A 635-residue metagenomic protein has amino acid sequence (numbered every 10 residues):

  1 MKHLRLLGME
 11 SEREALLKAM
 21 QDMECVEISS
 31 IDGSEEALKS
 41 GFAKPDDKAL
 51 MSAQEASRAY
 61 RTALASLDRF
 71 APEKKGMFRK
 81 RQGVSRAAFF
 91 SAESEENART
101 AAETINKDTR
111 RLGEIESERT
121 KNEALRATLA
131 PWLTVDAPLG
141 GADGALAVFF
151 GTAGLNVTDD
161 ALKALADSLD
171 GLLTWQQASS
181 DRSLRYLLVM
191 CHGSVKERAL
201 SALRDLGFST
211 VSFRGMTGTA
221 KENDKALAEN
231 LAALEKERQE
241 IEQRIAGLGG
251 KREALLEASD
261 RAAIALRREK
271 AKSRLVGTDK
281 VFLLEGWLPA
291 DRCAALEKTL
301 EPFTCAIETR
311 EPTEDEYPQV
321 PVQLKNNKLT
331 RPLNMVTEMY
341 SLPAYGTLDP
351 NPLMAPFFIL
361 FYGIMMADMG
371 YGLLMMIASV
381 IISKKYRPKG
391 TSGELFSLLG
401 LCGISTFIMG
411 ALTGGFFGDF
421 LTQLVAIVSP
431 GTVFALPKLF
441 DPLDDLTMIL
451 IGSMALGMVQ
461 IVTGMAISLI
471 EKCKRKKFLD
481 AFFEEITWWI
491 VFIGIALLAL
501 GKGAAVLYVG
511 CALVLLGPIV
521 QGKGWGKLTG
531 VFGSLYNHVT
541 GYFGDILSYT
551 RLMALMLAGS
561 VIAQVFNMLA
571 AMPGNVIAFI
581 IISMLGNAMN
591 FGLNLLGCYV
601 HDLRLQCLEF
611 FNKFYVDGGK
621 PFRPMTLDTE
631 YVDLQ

Functional and structural regions predicted by a protein language model:
M1-K2, M9-L17, Q21-I28, A294-Q635: Conserved, carboxylate-rich catalytic/transport cores that coordinate ions
M1-M354, I382, K389-S392, F396: Long, charged N-terminal accessory/stalk domains
